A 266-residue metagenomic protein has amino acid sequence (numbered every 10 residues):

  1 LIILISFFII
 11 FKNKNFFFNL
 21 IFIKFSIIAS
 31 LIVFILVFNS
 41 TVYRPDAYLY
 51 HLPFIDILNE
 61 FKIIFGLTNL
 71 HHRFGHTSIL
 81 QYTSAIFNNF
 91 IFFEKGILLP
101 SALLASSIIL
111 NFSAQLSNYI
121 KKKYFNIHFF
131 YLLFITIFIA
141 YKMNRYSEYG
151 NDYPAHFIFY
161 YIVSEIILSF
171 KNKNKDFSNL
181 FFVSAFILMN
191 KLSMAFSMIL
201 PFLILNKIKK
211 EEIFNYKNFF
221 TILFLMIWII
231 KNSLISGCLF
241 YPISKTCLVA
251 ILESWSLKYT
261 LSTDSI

Functional and structural regions predicted by a protein language model:
L1-F17: Membrane-embedded, hydrophobic transmembrane alpha-helices
I2-I5, F157, Y161-V163, F186 (+1 more regions): Hydrophobic transmembrane alpha-helices of multi-pass, membrane-embedded glycosylation machinery
F22-V33, F182, K209-S233: Hydrophobic alpha-helical membrane-interfacial segments at the cytosolic entry of transmembrane helices
F34-I127, Y146-E148: Active-site lumenal/periplasmic loops and adjacent helix-entry segments of GT-C-fold, multi-pass membrane
N39-V42, T83, Y216-I266: Membrane-lumen/periplasm interface segments of specific transmembrane helices in polyprenyl phosphate-linked
L99-L104, Y141-I166: Multi-pass, polyprenyl lipid-linked donor-dependent membrane glycosyltransferases
I120-K123, F159-F177: Membrane-interface transmembrane helices that cradle and orient dolichyl/undecaprenyl
M143, F177-L203, L223, G237: Membrane-interface alpha helices of multi-pass inner-membrane proteins
